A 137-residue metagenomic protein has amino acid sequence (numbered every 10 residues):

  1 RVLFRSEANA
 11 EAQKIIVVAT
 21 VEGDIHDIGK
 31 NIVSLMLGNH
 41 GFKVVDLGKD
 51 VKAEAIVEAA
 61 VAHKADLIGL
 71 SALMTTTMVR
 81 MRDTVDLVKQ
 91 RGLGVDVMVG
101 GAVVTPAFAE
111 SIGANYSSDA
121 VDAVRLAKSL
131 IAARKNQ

Functional and structural regions predicted by a protein language model:
V2-L3: Short, small-residue-biased leader/transition segments that mark boundaries at the very start of proteins
E7-T20: Glycine/charge-rich, flexible interdomain linkers and switch-proximal surface loops that mediate coupling
V18-V21, L70-A72: Short glycine-centered, acidic/aromatic-flanked micro-motifs in structured strand/loop junctions that mark active-site
T20-E22, A114-N115: Acidic/polar, glycine-rich intrinsically disordered N-terminal extensions of enzymes
K30-H40, V44-A114, D119-K128: Cofactor-cradling patches in redox/metallo enzymes
L126-Q137: A charged, well-structured terminal subsegment
